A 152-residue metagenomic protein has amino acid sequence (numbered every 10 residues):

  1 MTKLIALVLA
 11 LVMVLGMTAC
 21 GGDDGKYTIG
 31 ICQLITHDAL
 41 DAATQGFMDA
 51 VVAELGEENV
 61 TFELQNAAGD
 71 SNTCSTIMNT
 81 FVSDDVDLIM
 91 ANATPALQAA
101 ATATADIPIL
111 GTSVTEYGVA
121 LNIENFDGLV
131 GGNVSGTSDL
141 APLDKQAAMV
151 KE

Functional and structural regions predicted by a protein language model:
M1-T28, A53-E57: Short, low-complexity disordered leader/linker segments with a strong preference for bacterial N-terminal type II
K26, A42, E57, P95 (+3 more regions): Extracytoplasmic
K26-G30, P108, N133-V134: Residues that mark the start of a beta-strand
T28-E54, E63-C74: Extracytoplasmic "Venus flytrap"
M48-G56, S83, A101-A105, K151-E152: Sec-exported extracytoplasmic/periplasmic mature domains
A67-N125: Beta-alpha junction/loop-to-helix N-cap segments that form part of ligand/metal-binding clefts
Y117-E152: Hydrophobic alpha-helical segments within soluble ligand-binding/sensing domains
